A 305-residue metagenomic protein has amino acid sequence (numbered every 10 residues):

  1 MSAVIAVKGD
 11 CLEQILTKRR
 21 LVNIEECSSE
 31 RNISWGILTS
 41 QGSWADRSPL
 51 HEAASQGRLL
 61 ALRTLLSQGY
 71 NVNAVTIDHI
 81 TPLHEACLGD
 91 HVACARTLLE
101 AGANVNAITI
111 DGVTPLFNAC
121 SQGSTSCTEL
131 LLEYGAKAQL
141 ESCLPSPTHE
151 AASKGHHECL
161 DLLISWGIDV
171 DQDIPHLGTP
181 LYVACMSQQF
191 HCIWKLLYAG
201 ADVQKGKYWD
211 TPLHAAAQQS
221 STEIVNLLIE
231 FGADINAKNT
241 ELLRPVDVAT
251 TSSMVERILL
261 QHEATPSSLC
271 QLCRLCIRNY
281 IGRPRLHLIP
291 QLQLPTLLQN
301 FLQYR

Functional and structural regions predicted by a protein language model:
S2-C11, T17-R20, C27, F231 (+2 more regions): Cullin-RING E3 adaptor/co-adaptor recruitment helices
W35, R63-Y70, R96-A103, E129-K137 (+4 more regions): Ankyrin repeat domain, specifically the short helix-to-loop turn at the C-terminus of the second helix of each repeat
A45, I77-D78, I110-D111, S142-L144 (+3 more regions): Ankyrin repeat start-site detector
A61, A93-C94, S126-C127, E158-C159 (+3 more regions): Conserved ankyrin/ankyrin-like repeat signature
